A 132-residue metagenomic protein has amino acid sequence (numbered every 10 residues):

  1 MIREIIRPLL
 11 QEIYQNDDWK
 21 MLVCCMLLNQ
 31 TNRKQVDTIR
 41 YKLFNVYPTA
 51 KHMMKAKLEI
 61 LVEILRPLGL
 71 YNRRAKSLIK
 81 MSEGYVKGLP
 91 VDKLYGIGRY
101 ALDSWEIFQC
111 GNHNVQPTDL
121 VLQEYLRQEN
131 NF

Functional and structural regions predicted by a protein language model:
R3-F132: Catalytic cores of DNA base-excision repair glycosylases
